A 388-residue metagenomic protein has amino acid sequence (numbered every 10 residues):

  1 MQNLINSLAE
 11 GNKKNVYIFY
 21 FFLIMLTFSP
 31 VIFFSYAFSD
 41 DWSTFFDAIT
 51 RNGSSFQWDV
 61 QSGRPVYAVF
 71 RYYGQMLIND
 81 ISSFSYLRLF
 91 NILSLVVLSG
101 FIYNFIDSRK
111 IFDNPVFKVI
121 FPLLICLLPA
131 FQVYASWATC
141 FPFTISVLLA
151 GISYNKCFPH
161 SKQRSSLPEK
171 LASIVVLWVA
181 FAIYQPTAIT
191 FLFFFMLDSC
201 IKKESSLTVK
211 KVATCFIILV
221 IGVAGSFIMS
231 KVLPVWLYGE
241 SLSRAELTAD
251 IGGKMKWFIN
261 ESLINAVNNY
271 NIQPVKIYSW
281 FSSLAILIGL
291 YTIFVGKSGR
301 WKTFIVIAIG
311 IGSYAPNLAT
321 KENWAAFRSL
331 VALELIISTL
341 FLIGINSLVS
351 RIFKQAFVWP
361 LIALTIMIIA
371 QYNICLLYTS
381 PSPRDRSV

Functional and structural regions predicted by a protein language model:
R64, V116-F158, A182-I183, V275-S279 (+1 more regions): Membrane-interface micro-motifs in multi-pass membrane enzymes
L89-F112, F117, I152-K156, G289-T292: Transmembrane-helix motifs of polytopic, lipid-linked glycan transferases
K156-W178, L207-T214, Q355-F357: Short hydrophobic alpha-helices at membrane interfaces in multi-pass membrane enzymes
P168-Q185, T190-F191, M196: Membrane-interface alpha helices of multi-pass inner-membrane proteins
T190-V220: Perimembrane helix-loop-helix junctions
P274-R300: Hydrophobic, aromatic-rich transmembrane alpha-helices and their immediate juxtamembrane boundary segments
L284, N346-Q371: Signature aromatic-anchored transmembrane alpha helix within multi-pass, membrane-resident enzymes that catalyze glycan
Y378-D385: Conserved small/polar residues in nucleotide/adenosyl-binding loops
